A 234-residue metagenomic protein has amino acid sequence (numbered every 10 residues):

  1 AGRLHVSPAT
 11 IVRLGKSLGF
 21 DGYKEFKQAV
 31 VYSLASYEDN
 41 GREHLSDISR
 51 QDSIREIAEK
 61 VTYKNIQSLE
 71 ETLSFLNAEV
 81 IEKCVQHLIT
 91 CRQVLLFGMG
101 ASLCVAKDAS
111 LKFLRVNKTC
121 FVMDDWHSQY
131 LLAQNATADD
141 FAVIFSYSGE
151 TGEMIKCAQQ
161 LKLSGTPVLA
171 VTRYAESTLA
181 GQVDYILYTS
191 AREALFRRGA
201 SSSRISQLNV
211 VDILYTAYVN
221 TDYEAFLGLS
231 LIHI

Functional and structural regions predicted by a protein language model:
G2-E79: HTH-adjacent hinge/linker in prokaryotic transcriptional regulators
L4, Y23, I54-A58, T62 (+8 more regions): Generic structural signal for well-ordered, non-membrane alpha-helical segments in soluble metabolic enzymes
E79-C91: Glycine-rich phosphate/diphosphate-binding loops that line cofactor/substrate pockets in enzymes
I89-N209, I213-D222: Glycine-rich phosphate-binding loops that contact phosphosugars or nucleotide phosphates
N220-S230: Extended ligand-binding regions for polar small-molecule ligands
I232-I234: Conserved small/polar residues in nucleotide/adenosyl-binding loops
